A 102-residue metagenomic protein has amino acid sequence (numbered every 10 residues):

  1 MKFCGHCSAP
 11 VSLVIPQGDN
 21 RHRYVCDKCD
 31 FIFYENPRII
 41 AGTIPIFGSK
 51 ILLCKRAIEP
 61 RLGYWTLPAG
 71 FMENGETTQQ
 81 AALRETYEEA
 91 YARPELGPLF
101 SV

Functional and structural regions predicted by a protein language model:
M1-T43: Acidic, metal-coordinating catalytic segment for phosphate/diphosphate chemistry, firing primarily on the Nudix
S8, D30, G75, Y91-R93: Glycine-centered helix-boundary capping/hinge motifs
L13-V14, L53, P98-L99: A short linear hydrophobic-aromatic micro-motif
D19, E59, S101-V102: Positions that flank functional sites
G42, L52-C54, S101-V102: Short, hydrophobic/aromatic-rich beta-strand segments within well-structured domains
I46-E88: Conserved Nudix-box catalytic region and its N-terminal flanking loop in Nudix hydrolases and closely related
Y91-V102: Active-site segment of metal-dependent pyrophosphate-handling enzymes, primarily the Nudix hydrolase catalytic core
